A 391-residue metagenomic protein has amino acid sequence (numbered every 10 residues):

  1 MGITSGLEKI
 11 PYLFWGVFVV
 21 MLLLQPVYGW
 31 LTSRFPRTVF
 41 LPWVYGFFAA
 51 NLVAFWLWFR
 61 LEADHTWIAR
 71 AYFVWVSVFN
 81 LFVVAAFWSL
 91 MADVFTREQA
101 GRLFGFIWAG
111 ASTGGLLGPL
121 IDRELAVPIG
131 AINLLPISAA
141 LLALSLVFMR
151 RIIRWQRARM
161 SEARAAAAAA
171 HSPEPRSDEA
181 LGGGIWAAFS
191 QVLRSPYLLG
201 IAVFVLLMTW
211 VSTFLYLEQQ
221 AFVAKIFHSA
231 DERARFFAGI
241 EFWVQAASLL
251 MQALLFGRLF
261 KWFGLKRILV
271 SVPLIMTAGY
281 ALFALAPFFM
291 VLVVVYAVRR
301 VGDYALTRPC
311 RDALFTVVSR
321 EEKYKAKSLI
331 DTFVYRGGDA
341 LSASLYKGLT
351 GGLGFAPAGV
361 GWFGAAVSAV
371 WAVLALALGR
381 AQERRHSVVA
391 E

Functional and structural regions predicted by a protein language model:
M1-Y28, I68-V127, P173, E179-Q191 (+3 more regions): Substrate-agnostic recognition of the 12-TM MFS/MFS-like secondary transporter fold
L7, R34-V39, G46-A49, W56-R70 (+7 more regions): Intracellular loop-helix junctions on the cytosolic face of multi-pass helical membrane proteins
I10-G29, S33-W56: Membrane-water interface segments that mark the loop-to-transmembrane alpha-helix transition
F18-M21, Y45-L52, A139-A143, T209 (+4 more regions): Residue-level recognition of pore/gate-forming positions within transmembrane alpha-helices of multi-pass
P26, V53-L57, L116, A143-R151 (+7 more regions): Membrane-embedded alpha-helical segments of multi-pass transporters/permeases
P36-P42, I121-A143, G239, F263-I268 (+1 more regions): A membrane-interface helix-boundary motif in multi-pass transporters
G46-H65, F256, L274-F288: C-terminal ends and interior cores of transmembrane alpha-helices in multi-pass membrane transporters/permeases
K266-L306: C-terminal transmembrane helical hairpin of 12-TM major facilitator-type secondary transporters
